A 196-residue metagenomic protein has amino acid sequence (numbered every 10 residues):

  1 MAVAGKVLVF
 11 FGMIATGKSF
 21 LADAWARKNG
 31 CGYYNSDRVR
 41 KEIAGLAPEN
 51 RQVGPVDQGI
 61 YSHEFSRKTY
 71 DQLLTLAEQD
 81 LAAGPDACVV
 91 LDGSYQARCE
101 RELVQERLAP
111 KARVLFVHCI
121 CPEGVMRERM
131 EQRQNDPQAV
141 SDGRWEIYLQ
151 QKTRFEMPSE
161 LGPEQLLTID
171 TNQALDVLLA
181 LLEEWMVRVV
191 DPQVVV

Functional and structural regions predicted by a protein language model:
M1-G5: Phosphate-binding P-loop
F10: Hydrophobic anchor at the beta1->P-loop junction of P-loop NTPases
I14: The conserved Walker
K18: Conserved lysine of the Walker
D23-P85: Conserved substrate/cofactor phosphate-moiety recognition/catalytic segment in nucleotide-dependent phosphotransferases
E42-I43, E123-M130, P158, V177-L178: Switch/connector loops and helix/strand junctions flanking conserved nucleotide-binding motifs in nucleotide-processing
P110-E131: Conserved phosphate-donor/acceptor-positioning beta-strand/loop module used by diverse small-molecule
N135-L181, Q193-V196: Small-molecule kinase domains that catalyze NTP-dependent phosphoryl transfer to phosphate-bearing small molecules
